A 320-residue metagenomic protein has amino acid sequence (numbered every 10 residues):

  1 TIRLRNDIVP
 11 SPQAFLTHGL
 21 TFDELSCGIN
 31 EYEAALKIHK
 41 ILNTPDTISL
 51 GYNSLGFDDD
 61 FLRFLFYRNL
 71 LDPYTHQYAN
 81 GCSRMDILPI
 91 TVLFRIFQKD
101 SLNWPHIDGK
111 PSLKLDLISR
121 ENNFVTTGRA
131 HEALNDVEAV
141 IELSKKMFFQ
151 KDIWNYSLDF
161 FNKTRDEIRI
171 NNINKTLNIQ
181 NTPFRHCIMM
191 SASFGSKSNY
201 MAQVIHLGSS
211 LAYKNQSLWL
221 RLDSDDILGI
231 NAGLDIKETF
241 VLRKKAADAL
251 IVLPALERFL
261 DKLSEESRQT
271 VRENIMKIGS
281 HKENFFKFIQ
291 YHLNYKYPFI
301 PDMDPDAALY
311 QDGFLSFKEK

Functional and structural regions predicted by a protein language model:
T1-L20, K40-K151, E319-K320: Metal-dependent phosphoesterase core characteristic of DEDDh/y 3'-5' exonuclease domains
T1-Y67, L71, E121-N122, I227-K320: Conserved non-catalytic scaffold segment of RNase H-like nuclease domains
F15, H39, R63, L88-V92 (+10 more regions): Generic detector of well-ordered alpha-helical segments enriched in charged/polar residues, highlighting helical
T21, N30, K114, Y156-S157 (+4 more regions): General structural signal for secondary-structure boundaries
G28, K99-I118, H186-S209, E265-S280: A broadly tuned preference for mixed-charge, low-complexity surface segments
P45, Q98-S101, T126, Q150-W154 (+4 more regions): Short secondary-structure junctions and interdomain/linker hinges
G81-I87, M147-T176: Mixed-charge, glycine-rich, non-catalytic linkers/tails in nucleic-acid processing enzymes
F160-K237: Acidic catalytic cores of enzymes that act on phosphate-bearing nucleotides/polynucleotides
